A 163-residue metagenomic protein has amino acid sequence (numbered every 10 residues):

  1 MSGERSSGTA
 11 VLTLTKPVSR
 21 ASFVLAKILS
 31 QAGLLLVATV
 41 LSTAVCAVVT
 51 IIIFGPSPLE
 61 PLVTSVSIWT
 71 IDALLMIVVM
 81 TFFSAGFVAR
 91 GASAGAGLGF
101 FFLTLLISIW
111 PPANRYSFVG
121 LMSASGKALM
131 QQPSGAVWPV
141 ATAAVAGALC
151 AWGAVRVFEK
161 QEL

Functional and structural regions predicted by a protein language model:
M1-L14, I28: Transmembrane helix boundary and interhelical loop/hinge segments in multi-pass membrane proteins
S7, V24-A92, A128-A144: Secretory targeting signals
A21-V24, F158: Alpha-helix N-cap/helix-start motif at helix boundaries, enriched for small hydrophobics
S93-L163: Terminal transmembrane helical anchor/hairpin motif
